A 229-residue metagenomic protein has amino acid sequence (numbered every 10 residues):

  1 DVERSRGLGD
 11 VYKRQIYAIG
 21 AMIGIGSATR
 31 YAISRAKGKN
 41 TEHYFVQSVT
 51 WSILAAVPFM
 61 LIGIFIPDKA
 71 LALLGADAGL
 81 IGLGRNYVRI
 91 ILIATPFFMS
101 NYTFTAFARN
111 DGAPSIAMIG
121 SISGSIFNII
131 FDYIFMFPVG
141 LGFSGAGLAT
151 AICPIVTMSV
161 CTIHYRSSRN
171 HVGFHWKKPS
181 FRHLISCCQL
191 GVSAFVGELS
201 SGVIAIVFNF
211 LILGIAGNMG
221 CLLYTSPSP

Functional and structural regions predicted by a protein language model:
D1-Y12, Y224-P229: Single conserved hydrophobic/aromatic residue that forms the stacking wall/gate of nucleotide- or nucleobase-binding
D10-A32, S100, S226: Small-residue-rich midsections of specific transmembrane alpha-helices
A18, A78-N101: Alpha-helical transmembrane segments of multi-pass membrane proteins
M22-W51, S115: Transmembrane-helix boundary and interhelical linker motifs in polytopic inner-membrane proteins
P58-R89: Short membrane-interface helical motifs at transmembrane helix boundaries in multi-pass membrane transporters
F97-I119: Membrane-interface junctions at transmembrane-helix termini in multi-pass inner-membrane proteins
S115, S125-S159, G220-C221: Membrane-interface helix-loop junctions in multi-pass transport and translocation proteins
T150, C161-S201: Interhelical loop/hinge segments that connect adjacent transmembrane helices in multipass membrane
